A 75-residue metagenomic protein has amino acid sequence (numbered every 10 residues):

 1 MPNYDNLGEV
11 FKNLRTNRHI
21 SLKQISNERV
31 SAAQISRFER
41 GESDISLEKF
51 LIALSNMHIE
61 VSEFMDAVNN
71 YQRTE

Functional and structural regions predicted by a protein language model:
M1-N17: A short, Lys/Arg-rich alpha-helix, primarily the initiator
N3-N6, V30, T74-E75: Alpha-helix N-cap/N′ positions at the starts of helices
E9, A32, L47-L51: Short alpha-helical elements of helix-turn-helix
N13, K23-Q24, I52: Alpha-helical residues within helix-turn-helix
R18-F38: Short alpha-helical DNA-recognition segment
E48-F64: DNA major-groove recognition helix of helix-turn-helix/homeodomain DNA-binding modules
D66-E75: Short, charged recognition helix plus adjacent turn of helix-turn-helix-like nucleic-acid-binding domains
